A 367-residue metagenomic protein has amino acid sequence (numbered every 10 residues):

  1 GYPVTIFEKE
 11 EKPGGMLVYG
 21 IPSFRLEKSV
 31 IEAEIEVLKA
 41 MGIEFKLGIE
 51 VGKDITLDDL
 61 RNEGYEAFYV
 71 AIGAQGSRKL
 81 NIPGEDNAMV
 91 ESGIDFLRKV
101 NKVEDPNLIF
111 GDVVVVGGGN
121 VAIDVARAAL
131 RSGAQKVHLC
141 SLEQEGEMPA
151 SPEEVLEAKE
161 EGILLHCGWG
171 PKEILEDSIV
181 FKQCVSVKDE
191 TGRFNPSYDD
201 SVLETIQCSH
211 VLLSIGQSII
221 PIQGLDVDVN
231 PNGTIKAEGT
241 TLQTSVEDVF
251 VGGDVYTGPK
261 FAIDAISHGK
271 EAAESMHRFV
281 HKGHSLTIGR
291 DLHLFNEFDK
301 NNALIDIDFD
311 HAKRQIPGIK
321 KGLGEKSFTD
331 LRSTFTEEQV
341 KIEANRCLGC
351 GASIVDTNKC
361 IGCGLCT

Functional and structural regions predicted by a protein language model:
G1, D254, K341-T367: Cysteine-centered iron-sulfur cluster-binding motifs in ferredoxin-type domains/subunits of redox enzymes
I6, E10-M41, F45, A126-E173 (+1 more regions): Rossmann-like dinucleotide-binding cores of NAD(P)H-dependent redox enzymes
K12, G119-V121, Y256, L365: Residue-level detector of alpha-helix initiation sites
E32-I82, K172-V180, V185-V187, H210-L212 (+1 more regions): Feature captures the FAD/FMN-dependent oxidoreductase FAD-binding
E36-K53, S77-S132, V229-V246: Glycine-rich dinucleotide-binding loop and its adjacent helix/turn
D86-F110, I174, D189-K260, S267 (+1 more regions): FAD-site-proximal beta/loop scaffold in flavoenzymes
E160-G162, G170-E173, V187-K188, H281-G349: Mid-to-C-terminal Rossmann-like scaffold of FAD/NAD(P)H-dependent oxidoreductases
